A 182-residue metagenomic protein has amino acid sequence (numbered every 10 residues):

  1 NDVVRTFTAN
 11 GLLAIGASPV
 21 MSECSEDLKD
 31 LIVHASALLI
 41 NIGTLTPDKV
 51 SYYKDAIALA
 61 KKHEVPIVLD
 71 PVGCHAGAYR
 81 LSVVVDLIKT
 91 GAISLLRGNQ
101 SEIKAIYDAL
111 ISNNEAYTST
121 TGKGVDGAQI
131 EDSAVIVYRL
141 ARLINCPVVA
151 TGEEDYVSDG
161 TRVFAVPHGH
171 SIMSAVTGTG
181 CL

Functional and structural regions predicted by a protein language model:
N1-K54, L59-K62, P66, V135-L182: Small-residue (G/A/S/T)-rich helix-start motifs and N-terminal tracts that mark the onset
I40-I42, L69-D70, T121-K123: A short, structure-level motif marking secondary-structure boundaries and short turns
T44, G73, E102: Active-site-proximal loop/turn and secondary-structure-junction residues that shape catalytic pockets, frequently
K49-G98: Glycine/small-residue-rich loop that forms an oxyanion/phosphate-binding "nest" at active or ligand-binding sites
A78-V163: Conserved phosphate/ATP/ADP-binding segment of small-molecule kinases
